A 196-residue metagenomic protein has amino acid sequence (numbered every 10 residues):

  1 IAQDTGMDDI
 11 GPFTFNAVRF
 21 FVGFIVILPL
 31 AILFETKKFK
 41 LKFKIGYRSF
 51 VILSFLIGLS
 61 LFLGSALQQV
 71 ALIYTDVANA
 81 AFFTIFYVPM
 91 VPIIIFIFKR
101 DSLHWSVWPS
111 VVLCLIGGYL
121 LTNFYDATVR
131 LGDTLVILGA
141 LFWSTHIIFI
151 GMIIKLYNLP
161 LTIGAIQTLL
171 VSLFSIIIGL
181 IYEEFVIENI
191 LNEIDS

Functional and structural regions predicted by a protein language model:
I1-T14, G58-L59, L63, L67-V70 (+2 more regions): Glycine-/small-residue-enriched transmembrane alpha-helix faces in small-molecule transporters and effluxers
A2-P12, F39-K42, V70-I73, Y119-L131 (+1 more regions): Membrane-interface helix termini and inter-helical loops of multi-pass transporters
G6, F15, R19, A71 (+3 more regions): Hydrophobic/aromatic residues within transmembrane alpha-helices of multi-pass small-molecule transporters
G11-G23, Q69-Y87, L131-F142, E193-S196: Structural signature of hydrophobic alpha-helical transmembrane segments
T14-L33, I52, S110-L113, L131 (+3 more regions): Hydrophobic alpha-helical transmembrane segments of multi-pass integral membrane proteins, especially transporters
V26, L30-F34, Y87-P109: C-terminal transmembrane-helix exit sites in multi-pass transporters
I27, L103-N123, A140-W143, S175: Hydrophobic transmembrane alpha-helices of multi-pass small-molecule transport proteins
E35-T84, L120: Specific transmembrane alpha-helical segments of multi-pass solute transporters/efflux pumps, especially DMT/EamA
